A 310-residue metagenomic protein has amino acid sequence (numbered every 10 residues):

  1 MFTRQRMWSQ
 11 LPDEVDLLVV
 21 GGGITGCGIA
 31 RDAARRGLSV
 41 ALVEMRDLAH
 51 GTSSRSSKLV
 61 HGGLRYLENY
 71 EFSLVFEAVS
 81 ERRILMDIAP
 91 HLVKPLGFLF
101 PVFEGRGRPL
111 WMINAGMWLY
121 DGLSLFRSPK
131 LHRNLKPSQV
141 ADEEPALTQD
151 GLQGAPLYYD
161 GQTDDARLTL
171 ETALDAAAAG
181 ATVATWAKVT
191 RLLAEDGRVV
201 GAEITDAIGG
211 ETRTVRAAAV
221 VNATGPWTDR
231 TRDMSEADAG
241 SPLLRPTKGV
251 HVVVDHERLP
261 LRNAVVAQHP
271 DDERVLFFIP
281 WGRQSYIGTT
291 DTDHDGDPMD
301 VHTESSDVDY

Functional and structural regions predicted by a protein language model:
M1-L17, D32-R36: Extreme N-terminal leader/targeting segments of oxidoreductases
L11-T25, A41: Beta1/beta-strand and adjacent pyrophosphate-binding region of the FAD-binding site in flavoprotein oxidoreductases
D13-V15, G209-A219: Core beta-strand elements of the Rossmann-like FAD/NAD(P) dinucleotide-binding domain in flavoenzyme oxidoreductases
A30, A34, D175-A177: Gly/Ala-rich phosphate-binding loop of Rossmann-like dinucleotide-binding domains, activating on the conserved
D32, V43, H91-G97, R191 (+2 more regions): Active-site substrate-recognition segment that forms the wall of the catalytic cavity or substrate channel
A34-R55: Glycine-rich FAD pyrophosphate-binding loop
K58-E143, L276: Dinucleotide-binding Rossmann-like beta1-alpha1 core, especially the glycine-rich loop that anchors the ADP
V102-A179, A184-T185, L192-R198, E203 (+1 more regions): Flavin (FAD/FMN) cofactor-binding and adjacent substrate-gating region of FAD-dependent oxidoreductase domains
